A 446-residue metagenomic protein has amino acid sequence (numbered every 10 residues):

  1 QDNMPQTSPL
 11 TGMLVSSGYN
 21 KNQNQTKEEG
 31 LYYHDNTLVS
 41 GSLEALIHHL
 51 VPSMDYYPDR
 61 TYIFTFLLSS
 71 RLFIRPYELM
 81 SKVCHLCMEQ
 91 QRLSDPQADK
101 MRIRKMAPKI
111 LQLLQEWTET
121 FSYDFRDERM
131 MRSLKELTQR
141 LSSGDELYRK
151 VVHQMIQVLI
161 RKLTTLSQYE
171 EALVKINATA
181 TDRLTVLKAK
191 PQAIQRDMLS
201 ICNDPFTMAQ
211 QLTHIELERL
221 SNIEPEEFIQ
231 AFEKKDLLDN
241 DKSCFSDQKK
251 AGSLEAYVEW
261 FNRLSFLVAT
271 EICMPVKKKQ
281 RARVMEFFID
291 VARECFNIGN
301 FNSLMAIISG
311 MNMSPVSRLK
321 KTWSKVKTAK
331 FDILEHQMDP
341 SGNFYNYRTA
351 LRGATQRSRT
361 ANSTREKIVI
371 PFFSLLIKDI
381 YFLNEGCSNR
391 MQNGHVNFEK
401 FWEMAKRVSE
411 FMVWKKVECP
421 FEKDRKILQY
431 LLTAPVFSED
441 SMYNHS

Functional and structural regions predicted by a protein language model:
Q1-S446: Eukaryotic small-GTPase/lipid signaling interfaces
